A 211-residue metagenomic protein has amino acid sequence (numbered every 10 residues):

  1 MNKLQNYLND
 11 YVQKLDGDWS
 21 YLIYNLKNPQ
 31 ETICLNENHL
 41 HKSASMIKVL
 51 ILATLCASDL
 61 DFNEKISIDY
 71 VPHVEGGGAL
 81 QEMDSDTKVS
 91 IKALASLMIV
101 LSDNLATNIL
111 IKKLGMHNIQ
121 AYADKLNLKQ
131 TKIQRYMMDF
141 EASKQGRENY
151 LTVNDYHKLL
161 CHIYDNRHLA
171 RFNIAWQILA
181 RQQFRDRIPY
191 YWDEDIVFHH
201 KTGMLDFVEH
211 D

Functional and structural regions predicted by a protein language model:
K3-N38, E64: A short, well-structured edge-of-sheet supersecondary motif
D18, I109-C161: Mid-domain, small-residue-enriched loop/turn segments at the edges of structured enzyme/sensor domains
P29, K42-I68: Active-site SXXK
V49, G146-I174, D211: Active-site-proximal alpha-helical segments within enzyme catalytic domains
A53-L60, V100, K112, K158-D165: Short glycine/serine- and small hydrophobic-enriched flexible loop segments
K65-G77, L114: Acidic helix-start/capping segments at beta-turn-to-alpha-helix junctions
V74-I109: Conserved catalytic neighborhood of penicillin-recognizing serine enzymes
R187-D211: Short, Gly/Ser/Thr-enriched beta-strand-loop segments that form substrate-interacting elements of hydrolase/peptidase
